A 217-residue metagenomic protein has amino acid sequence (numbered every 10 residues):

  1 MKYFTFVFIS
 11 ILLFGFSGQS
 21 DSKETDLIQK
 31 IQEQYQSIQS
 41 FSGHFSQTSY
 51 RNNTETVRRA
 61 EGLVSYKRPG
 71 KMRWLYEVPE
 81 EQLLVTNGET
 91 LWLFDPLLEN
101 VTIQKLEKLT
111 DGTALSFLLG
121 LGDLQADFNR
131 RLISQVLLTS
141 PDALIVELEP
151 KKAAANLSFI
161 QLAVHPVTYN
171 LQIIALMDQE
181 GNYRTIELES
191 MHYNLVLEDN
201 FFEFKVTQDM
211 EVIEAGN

Functional and structural regions predicted by a protein language model:
M1-F4: Positively charged n-region of N-terminal signal peptides that target proteins for export
F6-G15: Bacterial N-terminal signal peptides
G15, S20-S22: Boundary at the C-terminal end of the N-terminal hydrophobic targeting segment
L27, Q32-Y50, E55-V57, V85 (+2 more regions): Flexible, processing/modification-adjacent segments and terminal tails in exported/periplasmic/extracellular proteins
R59-E61, P79-E80, N87, A155-I160 (+1 more regions): Short, surface-exposed coil-to-beta transition loops
L63-T113, R184-T185: An acidic-aromatic
A126-G216: Gly/Pro-enriched, hydrophobic low-complexity segments that function as extracytoplasmic propeptides/linkers
